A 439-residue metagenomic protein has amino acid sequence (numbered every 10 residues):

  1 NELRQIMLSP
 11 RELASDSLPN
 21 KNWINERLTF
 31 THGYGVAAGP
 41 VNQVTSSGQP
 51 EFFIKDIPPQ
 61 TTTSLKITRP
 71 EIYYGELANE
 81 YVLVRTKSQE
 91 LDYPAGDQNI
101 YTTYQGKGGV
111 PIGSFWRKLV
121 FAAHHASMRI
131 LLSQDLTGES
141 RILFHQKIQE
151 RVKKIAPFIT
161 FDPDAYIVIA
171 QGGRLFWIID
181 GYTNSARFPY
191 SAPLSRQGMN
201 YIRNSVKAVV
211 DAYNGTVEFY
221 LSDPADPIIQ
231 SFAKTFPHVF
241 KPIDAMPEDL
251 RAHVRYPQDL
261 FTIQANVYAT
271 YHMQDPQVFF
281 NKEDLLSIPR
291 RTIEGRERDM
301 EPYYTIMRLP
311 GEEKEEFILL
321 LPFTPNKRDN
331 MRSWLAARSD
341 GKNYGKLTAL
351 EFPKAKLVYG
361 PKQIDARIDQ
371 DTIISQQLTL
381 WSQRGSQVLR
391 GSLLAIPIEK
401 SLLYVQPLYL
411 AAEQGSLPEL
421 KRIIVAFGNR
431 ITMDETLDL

Functional and structural regions predicted by a protein language model:
N1-L439: Soluble extracytoplasmic regions of secretory-pathway and membrane proteins
